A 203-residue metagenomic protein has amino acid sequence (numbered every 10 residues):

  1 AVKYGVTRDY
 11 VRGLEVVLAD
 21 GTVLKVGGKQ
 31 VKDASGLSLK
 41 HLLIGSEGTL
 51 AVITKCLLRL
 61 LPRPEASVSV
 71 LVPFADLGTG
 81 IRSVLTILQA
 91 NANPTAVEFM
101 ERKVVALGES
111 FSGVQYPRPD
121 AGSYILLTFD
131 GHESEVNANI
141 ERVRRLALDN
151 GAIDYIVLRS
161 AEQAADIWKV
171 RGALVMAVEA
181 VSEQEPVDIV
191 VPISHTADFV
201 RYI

Functional and structural regions predicted by a protein language model:
A1-I203: Noncatalytic alpha-helical scaffold of FAD-dependent oxidoreductases
